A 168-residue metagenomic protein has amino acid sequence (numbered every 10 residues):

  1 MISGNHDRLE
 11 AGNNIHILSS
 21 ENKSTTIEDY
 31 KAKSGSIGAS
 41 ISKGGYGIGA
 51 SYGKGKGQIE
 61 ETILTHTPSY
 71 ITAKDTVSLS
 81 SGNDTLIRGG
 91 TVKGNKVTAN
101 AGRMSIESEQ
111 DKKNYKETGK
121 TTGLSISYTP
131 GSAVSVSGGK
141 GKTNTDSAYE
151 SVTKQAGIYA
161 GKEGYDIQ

Functional and structural regions predicted by a protein language model:
M1-Q168: Binding/recognition "hotspot" determinant
